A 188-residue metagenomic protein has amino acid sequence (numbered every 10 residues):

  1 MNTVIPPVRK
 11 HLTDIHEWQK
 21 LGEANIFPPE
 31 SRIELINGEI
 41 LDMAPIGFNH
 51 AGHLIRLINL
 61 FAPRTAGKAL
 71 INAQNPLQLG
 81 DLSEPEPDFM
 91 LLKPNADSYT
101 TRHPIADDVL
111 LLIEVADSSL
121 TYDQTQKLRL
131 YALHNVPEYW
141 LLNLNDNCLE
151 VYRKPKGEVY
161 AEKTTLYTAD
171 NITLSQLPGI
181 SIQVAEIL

Functional and structural regions predicted by a protein language model:
M1-L188: Gly/Pro/Ser/Thr-rich low-complexity, intrinsically disordered segments predominantly at protein N-termini
